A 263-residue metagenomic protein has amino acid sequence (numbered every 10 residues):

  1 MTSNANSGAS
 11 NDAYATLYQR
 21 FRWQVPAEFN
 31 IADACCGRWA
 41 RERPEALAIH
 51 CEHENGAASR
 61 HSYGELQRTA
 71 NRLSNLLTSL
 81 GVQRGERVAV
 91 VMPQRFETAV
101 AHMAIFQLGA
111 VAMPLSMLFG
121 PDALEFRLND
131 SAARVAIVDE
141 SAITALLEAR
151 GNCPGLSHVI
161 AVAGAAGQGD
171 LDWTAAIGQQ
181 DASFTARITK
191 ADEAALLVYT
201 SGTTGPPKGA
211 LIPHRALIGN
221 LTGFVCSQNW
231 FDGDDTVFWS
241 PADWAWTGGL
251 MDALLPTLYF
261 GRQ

Functional and structural regions predicted by a protein language model:
M1-H61, E65-T78, N152-G155, A165: N-lobe entry segment of adenylate-forming
P44-L47, A161-G167, Q180-Y199, P206 (+1 more regions): Conserved pre-ATP/AMP-binding loop-to-beta segment of ANL
E45-M103, G120-E125, T174-G178: Conserved AMP-binding/adenylate-forming core of the ANL superfamily
S59-G64, A195-T222: Conserved AMP-binding A3 loop
L66, V88, I105, A136 (+3 more regions): Conserved S/T- and glycine-rich ATP-binding loop of Class I adenylate-forming
S79, M103, Q107-A175, T189: Structural core segment of the AMP-binding/adenylate-forming
M92-M103, L118-D122, P241-Y259: Conserved coil-to-alpha-helix start sites within the AMP-binding
I218-S240, W244-Q263: Conserved AMP-binding/adenylation subdomain of ANL enzymes
